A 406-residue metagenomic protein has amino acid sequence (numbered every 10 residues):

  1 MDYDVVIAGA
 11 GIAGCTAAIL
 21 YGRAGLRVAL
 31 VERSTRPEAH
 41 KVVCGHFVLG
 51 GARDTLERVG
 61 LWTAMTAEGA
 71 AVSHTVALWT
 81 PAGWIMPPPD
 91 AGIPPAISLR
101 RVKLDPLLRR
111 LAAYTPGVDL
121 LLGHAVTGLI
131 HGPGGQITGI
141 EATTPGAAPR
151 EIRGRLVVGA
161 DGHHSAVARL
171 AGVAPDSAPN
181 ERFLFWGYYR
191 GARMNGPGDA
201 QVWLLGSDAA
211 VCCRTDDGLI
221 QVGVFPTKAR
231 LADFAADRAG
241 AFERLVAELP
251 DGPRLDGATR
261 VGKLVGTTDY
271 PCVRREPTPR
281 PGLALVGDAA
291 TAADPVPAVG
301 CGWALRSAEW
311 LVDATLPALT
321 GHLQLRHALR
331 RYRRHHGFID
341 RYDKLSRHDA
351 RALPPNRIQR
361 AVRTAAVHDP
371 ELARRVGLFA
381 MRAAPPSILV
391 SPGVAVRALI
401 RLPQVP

Functional and structural regions predicted by a protein language model:
Y3-L30: N-terminal Rossmann-like FAD-binding beta1-loop-alpha1 element of flavoenzymes
G9-G14, R155, G162, G287: Conserved phosphate-binding and hydrolysis motifs of nucleotide-dependent enzymes
G22-C44: Glycine-rich FAD pyrophosphate-binding loop
L30-V31, G159, V286, A292: Generic enzyme active-site microenvironment
E57-L107: A conserved beta-strand/loop capping segment in the N-terminal third of enzymes that catalyze redox or closely related
L111-D251: Predominantly flavin-linked oxidoreductase catalytic cores and closely associated redox partners
A232-A314, T320-L323: FAD/FMN-dependent oxidoreductases across multiple families
D313-P406: C-terminal helical "tail/cap" subdomain of flavin- and related membrane-associated enzymes
